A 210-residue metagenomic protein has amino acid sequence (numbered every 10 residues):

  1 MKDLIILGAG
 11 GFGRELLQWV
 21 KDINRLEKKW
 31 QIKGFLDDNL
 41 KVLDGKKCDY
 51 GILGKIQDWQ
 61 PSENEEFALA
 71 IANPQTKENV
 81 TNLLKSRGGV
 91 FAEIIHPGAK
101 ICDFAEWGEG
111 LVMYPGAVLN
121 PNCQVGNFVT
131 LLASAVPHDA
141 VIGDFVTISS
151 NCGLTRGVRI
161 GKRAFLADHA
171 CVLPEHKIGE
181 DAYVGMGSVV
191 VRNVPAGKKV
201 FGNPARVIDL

Functional and structural regions predicted by a protein language model:
K2-L4, I32-K33, N64-F67: Short active-site oxyanion
K2-V20: Glycine-rich adenosine-cofactor-binding loop
G11-R14, Q75-T76, E106, V189: Short alpha-helical
V20-N24, L84: Active-site catalytic pocket residues across diverse enzymes, especially alpha/beta-hydrolases
I23-D44: NAD(P)-binding Rossmann-fold cofactor-contacting core
L40-K100: Phosphate-bearing ligand-interacting subdomains that bind or position ATP/ADP/UDP/GDP/NAD(P) or nucleotide-linked
E93-I208: Structural signal for interior beta-strand "rungs" in well-ordered beta-sheet cores of soluble enzyme domains
